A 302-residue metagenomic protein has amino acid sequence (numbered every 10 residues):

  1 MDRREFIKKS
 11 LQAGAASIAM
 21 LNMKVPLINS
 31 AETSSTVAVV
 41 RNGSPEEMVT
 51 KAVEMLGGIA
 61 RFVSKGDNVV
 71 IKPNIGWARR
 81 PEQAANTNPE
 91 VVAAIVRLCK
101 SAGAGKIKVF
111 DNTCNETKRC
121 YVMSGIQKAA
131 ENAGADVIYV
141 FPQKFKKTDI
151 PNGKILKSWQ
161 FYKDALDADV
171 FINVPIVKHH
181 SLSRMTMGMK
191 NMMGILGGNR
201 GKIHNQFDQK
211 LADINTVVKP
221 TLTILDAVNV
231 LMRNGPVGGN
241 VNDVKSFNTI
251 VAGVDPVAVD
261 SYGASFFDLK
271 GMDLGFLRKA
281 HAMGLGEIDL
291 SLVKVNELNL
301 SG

Functional and structural regions predicted by a protein language model:
M1-G302: N-terminal and secondary-structure boundary signal
